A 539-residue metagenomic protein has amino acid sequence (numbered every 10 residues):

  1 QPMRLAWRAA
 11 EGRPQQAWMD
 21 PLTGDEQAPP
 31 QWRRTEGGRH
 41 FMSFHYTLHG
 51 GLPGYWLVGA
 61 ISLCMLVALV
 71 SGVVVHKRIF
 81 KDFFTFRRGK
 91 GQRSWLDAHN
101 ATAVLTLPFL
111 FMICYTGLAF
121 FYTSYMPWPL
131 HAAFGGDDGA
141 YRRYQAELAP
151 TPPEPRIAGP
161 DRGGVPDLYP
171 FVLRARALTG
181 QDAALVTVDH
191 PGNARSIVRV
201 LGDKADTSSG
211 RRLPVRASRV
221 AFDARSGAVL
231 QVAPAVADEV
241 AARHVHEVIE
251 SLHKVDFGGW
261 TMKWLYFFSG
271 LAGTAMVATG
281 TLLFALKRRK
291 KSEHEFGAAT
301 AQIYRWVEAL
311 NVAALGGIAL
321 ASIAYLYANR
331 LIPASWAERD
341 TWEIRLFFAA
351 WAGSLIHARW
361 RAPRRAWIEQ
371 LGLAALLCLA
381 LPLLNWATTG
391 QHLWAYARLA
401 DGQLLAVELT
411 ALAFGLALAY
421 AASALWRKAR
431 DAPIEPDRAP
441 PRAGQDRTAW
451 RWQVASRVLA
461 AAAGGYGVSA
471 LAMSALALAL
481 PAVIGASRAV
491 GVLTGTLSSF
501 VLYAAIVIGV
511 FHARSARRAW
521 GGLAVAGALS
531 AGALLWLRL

Functional and structural regions predicted by a protein language model:
Q1, E154-D189: Short, non-transmembrane alpha-helical segments in secretory-pathway proteins
Q1-A17, V186-R219: Exposed beta-strand-loop-beta-strand "reactive/processing" segments of non-cytosolic proteins
R8-Y46, V70, G210-E250, A275-L282: Extended, hydrophilic extramembrane loops/domains of integral membrane proteins
L52-A140: Internal alpha-helical transmembrane segments
V67-V70, S269-T279, L346-I356, V407-W426 (+1 more regions): Hydrophobic cores of alpha-helical transmembrane segments in multi-pass inner/ER membrane proteins, independent
G280-G372: C-terminal structural cap/anchor segments
A349, G353-A443: Generic detector of multi-pass transmembrane helix bundles and their immediately adjacent loops in polytopic membrane
L393-W394, A531-L539: Juxtamembrane boundary at the C-terminal end of a transmembrane helix
